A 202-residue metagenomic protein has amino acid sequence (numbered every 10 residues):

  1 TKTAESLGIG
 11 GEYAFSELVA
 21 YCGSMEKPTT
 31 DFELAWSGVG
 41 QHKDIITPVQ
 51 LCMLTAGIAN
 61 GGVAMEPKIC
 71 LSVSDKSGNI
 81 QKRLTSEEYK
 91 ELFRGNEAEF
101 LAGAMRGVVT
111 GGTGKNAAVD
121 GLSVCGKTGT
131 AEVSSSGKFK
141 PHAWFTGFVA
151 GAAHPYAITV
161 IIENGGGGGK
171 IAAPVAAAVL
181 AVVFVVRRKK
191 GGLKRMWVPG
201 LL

Functional and structural regions predicted by a protein language model:
T1-V160, P199-L202: Beta-lactam-recognizing serine transpeptidase/beta-lactamase-like catalytic domain environment
T47-M53, I171-A178: Short amphipathic alpha-helical face segments that pack within enzyme cores and frequently flank/anchor catalytic
N79-E87, P174-L202: Short, gly/Ser/Thr-rich active-site loops of penicillin-recognizing serine hydrolases
F93-R94, G168-A173: A short, polar/proline- and glycine-enriched secondary-structure boundary/capping micro-motif
E163-G166: A generic structural motif
